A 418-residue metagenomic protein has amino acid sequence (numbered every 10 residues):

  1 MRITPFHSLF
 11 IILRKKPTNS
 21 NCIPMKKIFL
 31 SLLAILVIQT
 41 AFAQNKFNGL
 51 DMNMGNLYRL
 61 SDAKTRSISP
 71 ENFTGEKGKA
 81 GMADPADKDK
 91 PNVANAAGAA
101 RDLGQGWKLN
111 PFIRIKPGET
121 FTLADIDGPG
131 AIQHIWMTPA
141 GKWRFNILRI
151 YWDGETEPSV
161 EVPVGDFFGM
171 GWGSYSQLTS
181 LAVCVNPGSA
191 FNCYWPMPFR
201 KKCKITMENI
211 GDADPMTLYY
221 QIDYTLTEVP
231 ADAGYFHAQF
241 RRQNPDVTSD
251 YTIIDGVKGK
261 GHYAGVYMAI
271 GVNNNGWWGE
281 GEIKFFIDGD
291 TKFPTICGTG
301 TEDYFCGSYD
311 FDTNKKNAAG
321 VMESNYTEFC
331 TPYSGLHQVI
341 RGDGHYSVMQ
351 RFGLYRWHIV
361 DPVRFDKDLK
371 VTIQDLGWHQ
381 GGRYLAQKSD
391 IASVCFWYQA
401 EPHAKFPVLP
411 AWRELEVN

Functional and structural regions predicted by a protein language model:
M1-Q44: Bacterial Sec-dependent N-terminal signal peptides
Q44-N418: Beta-strand-centric surfaces of beta-sandwich/beta-rich domains
